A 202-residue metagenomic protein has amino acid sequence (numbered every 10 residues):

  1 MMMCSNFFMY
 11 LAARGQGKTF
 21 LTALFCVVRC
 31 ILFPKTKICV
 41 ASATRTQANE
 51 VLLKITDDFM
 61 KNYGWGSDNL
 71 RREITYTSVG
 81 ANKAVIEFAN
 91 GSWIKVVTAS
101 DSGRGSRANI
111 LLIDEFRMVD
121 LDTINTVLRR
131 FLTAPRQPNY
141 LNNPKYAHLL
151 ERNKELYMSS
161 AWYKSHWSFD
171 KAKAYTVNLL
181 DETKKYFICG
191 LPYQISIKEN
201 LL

Functional and structural regions predicted by a protein language model:
M1-L202: Phosphate/NTP-binding elements of NTP-utilizing enzymes
